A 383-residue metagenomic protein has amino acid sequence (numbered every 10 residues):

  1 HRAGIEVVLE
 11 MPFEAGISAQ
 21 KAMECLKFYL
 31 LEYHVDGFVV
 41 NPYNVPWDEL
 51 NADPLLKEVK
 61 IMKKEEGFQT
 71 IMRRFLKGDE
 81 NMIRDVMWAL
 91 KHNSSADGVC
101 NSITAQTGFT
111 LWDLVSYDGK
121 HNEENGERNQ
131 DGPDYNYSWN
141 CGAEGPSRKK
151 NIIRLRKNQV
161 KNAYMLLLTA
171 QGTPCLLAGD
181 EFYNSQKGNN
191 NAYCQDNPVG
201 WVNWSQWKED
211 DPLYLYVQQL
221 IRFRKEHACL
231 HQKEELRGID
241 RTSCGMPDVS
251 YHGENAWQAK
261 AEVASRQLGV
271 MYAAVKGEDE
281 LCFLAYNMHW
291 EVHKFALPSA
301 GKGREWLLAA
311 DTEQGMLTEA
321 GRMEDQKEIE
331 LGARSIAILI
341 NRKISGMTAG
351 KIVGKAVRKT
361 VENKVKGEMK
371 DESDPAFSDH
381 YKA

Functional and structural regions predicted by a protein language model:
H1-E6, F13-Q20, E24-F28, H121-G145 (+1 more regions): Aromatic- and acidic-residue-enriched carbohydrate-binding clefts of CAZyme catalytic domains
H1-K64: Acidic/aromatic-lined carbohydrate-recognition and catalytic surfaces of CAZymes acting on diverse glycans
E6, N101, I336-A337: Residues embedded in well-ordered beta-strands
V8, V99, C282-F283: Short hydrophobic-acidic sequence motifs that mark active-site Asp/Glu residues
S18, A22, R148-R156, E209: Residue-level preference for long, well-ordered alpha-helices that form the structural scaffold of enzyme catalytic
H34-D36, Y43-A178, F182-Y183, N191-Q195 (+5 more regions): Conserved alpha/beta catalytic core and glycan-binding cleft of carbohydrate-active enzymes
I153-K161, L166-L176, D180-A383: Carbohydrate-interacting/catalytic domains
